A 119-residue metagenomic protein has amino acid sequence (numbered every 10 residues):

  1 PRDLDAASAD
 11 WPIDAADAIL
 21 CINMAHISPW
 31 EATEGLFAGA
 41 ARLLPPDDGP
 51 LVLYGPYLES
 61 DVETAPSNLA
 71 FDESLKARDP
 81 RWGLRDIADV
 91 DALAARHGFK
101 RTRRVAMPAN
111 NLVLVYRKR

Functional and structural regions predicted by a protein language model:
P1-A7: Conserved SAM-binding strand-loop segment of SAM-dependent methyltransferases
W11-I19: A short acidic, Gly/Pro-enriched loop at the edge of an enzyme's catalytic core that lines a small-molecule cofactor
I27-L43: A short, conserved alpha-helix within the catalytic core of class I
D47-S60: Conserved beta-strand signature within the Rossmann-like core of class I S-adenosyl-L-methionine
L58-P66, R96: S-adenosylmethionine
T64-D79: Short, glycine-/aromatic-enriched active-site segment of Class I SAM-dependent methyltransferases
R78-G98: Short alpha-helix
H97-R119: Core SAM-dependent methyltransferase catalytic element
